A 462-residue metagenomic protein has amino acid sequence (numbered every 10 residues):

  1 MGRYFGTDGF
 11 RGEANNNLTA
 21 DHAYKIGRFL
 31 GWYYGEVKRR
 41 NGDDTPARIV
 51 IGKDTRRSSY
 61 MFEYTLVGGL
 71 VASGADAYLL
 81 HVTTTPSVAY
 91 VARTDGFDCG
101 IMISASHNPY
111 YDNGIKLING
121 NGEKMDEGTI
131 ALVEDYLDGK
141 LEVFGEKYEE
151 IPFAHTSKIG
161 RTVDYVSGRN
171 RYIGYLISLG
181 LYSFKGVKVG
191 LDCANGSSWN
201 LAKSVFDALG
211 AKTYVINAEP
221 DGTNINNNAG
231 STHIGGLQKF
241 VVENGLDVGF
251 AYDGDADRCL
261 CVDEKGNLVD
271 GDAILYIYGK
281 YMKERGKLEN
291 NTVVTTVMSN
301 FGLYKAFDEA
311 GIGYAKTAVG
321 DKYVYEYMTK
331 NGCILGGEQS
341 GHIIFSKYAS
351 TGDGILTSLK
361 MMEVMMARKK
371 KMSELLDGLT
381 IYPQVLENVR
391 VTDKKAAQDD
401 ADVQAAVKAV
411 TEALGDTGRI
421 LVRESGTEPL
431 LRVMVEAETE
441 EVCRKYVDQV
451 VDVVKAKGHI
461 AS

Functional and structural regions predicted by a protein language model:
M1-G68, A72-S73, T162-V189, K395-D399: An N-terminal, well-structured beta->alpha segment
D8, I51, V88, I101 (+11 more regions): Buried hydrophobic positions in well-ordered alpha/beta secondary-structure cores of metabolic enzymes
E13, N113-V242, S462: Gly/Ser/Thr-enriched, mixed-charge loops and adjacent short helices that form phosphate/oxyanion-binding elements
R40, R48-D112, S204-V262: N-terminal small/polar loop signature for handling phosphorylated ligands or for N-terminal nucleophile
G52-D54, L191-C193, D263, K347 (+1 more regions): Short glycine-centered, acidic/aromatic-flanked micro-motifs in structured strand/loop junctions that mark active-site
K124-D126, V215, N267-G286, G354-E363 (+1 more regions): Gly/Ser/Thr-rich active-site loops/lids in small-molecule metabolic enzymes that frequently grip phosphoryl groups
A131-I173, S178, E264-G337, I344-F345: Proline/glycine-rich low-complexity loops and linkers
V248, R285-S462: Phosphate-binding and adjacent anionic-ligand microenvironments
